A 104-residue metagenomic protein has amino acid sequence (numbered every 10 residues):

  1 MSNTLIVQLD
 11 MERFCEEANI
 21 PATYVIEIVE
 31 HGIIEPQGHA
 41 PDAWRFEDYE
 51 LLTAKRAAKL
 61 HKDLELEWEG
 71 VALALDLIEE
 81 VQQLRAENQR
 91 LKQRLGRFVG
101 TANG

Functional and structural regions predicted by a protein language model:
S2-E12, E16, I26, E30-H31 (+2 more regions): Arg/Lys-rich, alpha-helical DNA-contact motif
